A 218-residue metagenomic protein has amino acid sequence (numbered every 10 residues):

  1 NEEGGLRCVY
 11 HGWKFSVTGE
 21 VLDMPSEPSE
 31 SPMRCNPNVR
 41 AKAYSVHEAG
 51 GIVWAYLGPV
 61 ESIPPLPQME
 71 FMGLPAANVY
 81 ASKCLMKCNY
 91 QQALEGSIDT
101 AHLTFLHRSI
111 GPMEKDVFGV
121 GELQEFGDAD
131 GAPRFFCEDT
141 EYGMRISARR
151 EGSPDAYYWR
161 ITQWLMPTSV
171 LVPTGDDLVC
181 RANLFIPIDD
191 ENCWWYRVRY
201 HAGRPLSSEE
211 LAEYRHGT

Functional and structural regions predicted by a protein language model:
N1-Y80, R134, Y157: Rieske [2Fe-2S] iron-sulfur-binding domain
W54, V60-T218: C-terminal catalytic domain of Rieske-type non-heme iron oxygenases
